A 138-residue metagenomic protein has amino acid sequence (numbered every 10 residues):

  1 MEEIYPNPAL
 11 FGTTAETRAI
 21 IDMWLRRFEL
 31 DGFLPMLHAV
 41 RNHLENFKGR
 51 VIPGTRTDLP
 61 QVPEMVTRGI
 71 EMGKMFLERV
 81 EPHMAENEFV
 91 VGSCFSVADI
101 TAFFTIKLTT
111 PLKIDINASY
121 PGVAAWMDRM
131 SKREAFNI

Functional and structural regions predicted by a protein language model:
M1-P60: GST-like domain detector, emphasizing the conserved glutathione-binding G-site in the N-terminal thioredoxin-like
P6, L30-F33, E78, P82-F89 (+1 more regions): Generic structural signal for secondary-structure transition and capping sites
G12-T14, A19-I20, R68, E86-A98: All-alpha amphipathic helical-bundle segments outside canonical DNA-binding/catalytic cores that form hydrophobic
D58-G69, S119: Residue-level preference for long, well-ordered alpha-helices that form the structural scaffold of enzyme catalytic
V66-H83: Amphipathic alpha-helical packing segments from all-alpha helical-bundle domains
V90-I114: GST superfamily/GST-like fold recognition
I114-Y120: Structural helix-adjacent loops and short alpha-helical linkers that scaffold large soluble proteins
